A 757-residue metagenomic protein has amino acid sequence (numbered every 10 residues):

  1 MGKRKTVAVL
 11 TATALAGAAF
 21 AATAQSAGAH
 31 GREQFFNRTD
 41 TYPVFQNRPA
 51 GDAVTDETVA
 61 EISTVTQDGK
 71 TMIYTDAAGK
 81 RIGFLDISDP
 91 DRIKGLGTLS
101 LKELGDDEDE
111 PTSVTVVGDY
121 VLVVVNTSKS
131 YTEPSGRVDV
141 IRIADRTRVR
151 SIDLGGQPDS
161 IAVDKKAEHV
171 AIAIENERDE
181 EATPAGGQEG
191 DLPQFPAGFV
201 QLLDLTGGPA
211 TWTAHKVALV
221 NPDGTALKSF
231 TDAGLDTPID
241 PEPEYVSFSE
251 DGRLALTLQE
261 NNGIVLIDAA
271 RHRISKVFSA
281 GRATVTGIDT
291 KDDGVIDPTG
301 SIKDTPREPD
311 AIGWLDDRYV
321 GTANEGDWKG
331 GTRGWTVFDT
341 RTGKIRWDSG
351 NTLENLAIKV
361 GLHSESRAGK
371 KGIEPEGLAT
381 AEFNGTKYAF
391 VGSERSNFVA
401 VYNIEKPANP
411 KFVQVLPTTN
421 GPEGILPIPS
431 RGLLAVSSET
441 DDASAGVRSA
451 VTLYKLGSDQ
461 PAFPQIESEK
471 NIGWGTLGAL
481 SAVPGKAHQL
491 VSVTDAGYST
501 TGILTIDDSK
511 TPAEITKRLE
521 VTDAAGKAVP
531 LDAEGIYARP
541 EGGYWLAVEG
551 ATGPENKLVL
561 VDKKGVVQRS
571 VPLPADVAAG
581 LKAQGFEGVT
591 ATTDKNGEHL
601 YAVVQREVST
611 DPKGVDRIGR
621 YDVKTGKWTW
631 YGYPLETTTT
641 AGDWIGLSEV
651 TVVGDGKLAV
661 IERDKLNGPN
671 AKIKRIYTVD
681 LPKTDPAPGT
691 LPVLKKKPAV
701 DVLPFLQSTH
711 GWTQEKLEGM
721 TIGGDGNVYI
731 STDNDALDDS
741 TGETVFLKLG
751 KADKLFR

Functional and structural regions predicted by a protein language model:
M1-A29: Secretory targeting and sorting signals
G28-R757: Sequence/structural signature of beta-propeller domains
